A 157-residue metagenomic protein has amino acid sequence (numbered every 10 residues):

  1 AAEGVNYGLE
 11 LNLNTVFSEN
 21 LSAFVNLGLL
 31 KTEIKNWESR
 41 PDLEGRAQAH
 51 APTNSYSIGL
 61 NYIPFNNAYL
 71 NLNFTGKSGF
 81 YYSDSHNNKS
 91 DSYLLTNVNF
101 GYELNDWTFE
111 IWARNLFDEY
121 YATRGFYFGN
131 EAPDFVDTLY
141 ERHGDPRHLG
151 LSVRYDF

Functional and structural regions predicted by a protein language model:
A1-D84, S152-D156: Gram-negative outer-membrane beta-barrel transporters
E3, H50, S90-S92, H143-D145: A generic structural micro-feature
L11, V98-G101: Short, basic/aromatic-rich helical patch in the C-terminal catalytic core of site-specific tyrosine
V16-S18, I63, D91, Y102 (+1 more regions): Surface-exposed coil/turn segments at beta-strand junctions on protein surfaces, enriched
S39-A47, G76-S78, N87-S92, G125-F135: Flexible, surface-exposed loop regions and adjacent strand-edge segments of Gram-negative outer-membrane beta-barrel
T53-S57, Y93-N97, H148: Transmembrane beta-barrel architecture of outer membranes
G76-Y81, Y102-F157: C-terminal beta-signal and adjacent terminal beta-strands/loops of Gram-negative outer-membrane beta-barrel proteins
S83-K89, T96-V98, T138-L139: Short, glycine/charged-rich beta-strand-loop motifs at protein surfaces that mediate ligand recognition and catalysis
